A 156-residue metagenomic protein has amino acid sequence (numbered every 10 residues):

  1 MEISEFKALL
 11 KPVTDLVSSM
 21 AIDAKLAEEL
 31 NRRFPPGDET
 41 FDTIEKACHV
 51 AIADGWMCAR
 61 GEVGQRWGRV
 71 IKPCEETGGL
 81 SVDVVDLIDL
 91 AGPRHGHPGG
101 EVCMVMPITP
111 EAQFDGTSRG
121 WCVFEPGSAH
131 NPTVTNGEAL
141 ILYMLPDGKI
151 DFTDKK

Functional and structural regions predicted by a protein language model:
M1-G79: A short, N-terminal "cap"/entry segment at the start of jelly-roll beta-barrel domains of the cupin/DSBH fold
C74-G96: Conserved short histidine dyad/triad with adjacent acidic residue
V84, C103-V105, W121-V123: Conserved hydrophobic/aromatic beta-strand scaffold that supports enzyme active sites
L90-A91, T109-A112, A129-H130, G148-K149: Short Gly/Pro-enriched loop/turn and capping motifs at secondary-structure junctions
H95-A112: Short, conserved beta-strand element in jelly-roll/cupin
D115-G137: Conserved metal-binding segment of the jelly-roll/cupin
G137-K156: A short hydrophobic beta-strand segment most commonly corresponding to one strand of the jelly-roll/cupin
